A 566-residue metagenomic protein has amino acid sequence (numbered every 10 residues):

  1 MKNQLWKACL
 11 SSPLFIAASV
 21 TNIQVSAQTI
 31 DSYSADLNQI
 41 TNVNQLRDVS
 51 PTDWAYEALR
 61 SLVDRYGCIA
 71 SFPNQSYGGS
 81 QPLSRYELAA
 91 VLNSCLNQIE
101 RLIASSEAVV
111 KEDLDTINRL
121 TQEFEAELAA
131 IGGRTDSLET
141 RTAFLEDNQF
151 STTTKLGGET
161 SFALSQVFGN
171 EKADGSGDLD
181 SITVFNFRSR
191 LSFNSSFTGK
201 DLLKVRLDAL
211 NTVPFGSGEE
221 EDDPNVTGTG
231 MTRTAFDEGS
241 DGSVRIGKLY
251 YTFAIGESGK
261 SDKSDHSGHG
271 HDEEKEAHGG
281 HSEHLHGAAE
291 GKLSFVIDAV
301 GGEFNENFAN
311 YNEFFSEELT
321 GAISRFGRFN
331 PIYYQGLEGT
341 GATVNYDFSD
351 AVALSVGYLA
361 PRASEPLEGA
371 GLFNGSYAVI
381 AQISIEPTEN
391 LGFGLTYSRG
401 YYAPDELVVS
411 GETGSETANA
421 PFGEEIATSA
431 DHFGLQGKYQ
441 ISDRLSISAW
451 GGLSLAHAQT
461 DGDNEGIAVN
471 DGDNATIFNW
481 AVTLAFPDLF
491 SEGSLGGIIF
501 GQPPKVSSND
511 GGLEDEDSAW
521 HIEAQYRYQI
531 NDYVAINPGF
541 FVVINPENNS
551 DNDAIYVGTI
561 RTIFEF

Functional and structural regions predicted by a protein language model:
M1-P13: Bacterial Sec-dependent N-terminal signal peptides
I16-S26: C-terminal segment of classical bacterial N-terminal signal peptides
A27-S76, Q81-R85, A89-A104, E112-S258 (+12 more regions): Beta-barrel outer-membrane channel/assembly domains of diderm bacteria
N170, F215-D222, N307-E313, E368 (+4 more regions): Outer-membrane beta-barrel and related beta-rich outer-membrane complex signature in Gram-negative bacteria
V213-F215, E303-F314, G496-S507: Surface-exposed extracellular loop regions of Gram-negative outer-membrane beta-barrel proteins, predominantly
T232-T234, K260, E273-E276, F304-G341 (+6 more regions): Outer-membrane pore/translocation modules
V408-G423, A481, S491-E514: Extracellular/periplasmic loop regions
